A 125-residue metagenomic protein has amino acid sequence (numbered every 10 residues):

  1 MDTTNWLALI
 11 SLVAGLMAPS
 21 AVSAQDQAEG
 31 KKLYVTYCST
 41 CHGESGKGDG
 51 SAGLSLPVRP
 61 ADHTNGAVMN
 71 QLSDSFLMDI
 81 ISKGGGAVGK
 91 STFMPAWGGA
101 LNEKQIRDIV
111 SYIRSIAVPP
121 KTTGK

Functional and structural regions predicted by a protein language model:
M1-A8: Positively charged n-region of N-terminal signal peptides that target proteins for export
A8-A18: Bacterial N-terminal signal peptides
A18-L33, T123-K125: Electrostatic cytochrome c docking/interface patches
D26, L33-Y34, S73, L77 (+1 more regions): Stable alpha-helical elements in mature extracytoplasmic
G30, Y34-E44, M94, I109 (+1 more regions): The canonical Cys-X-X-Cys-His
K31, K47-M78: Gly/Gly-Pro-rich "capping" loops immediately C-terminal to redox-active cysteine motifs in periplasmic/lumenal
L54-D62, I80-I116, K121-K125: Axial heme c-ligation environment in periplasmic c-type cytochrome domains
